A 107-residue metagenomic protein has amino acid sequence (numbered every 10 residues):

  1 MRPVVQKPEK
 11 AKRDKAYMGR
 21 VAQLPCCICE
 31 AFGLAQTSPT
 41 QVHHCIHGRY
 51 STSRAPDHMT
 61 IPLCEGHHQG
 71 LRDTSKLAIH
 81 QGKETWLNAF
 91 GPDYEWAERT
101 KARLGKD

Functional and structural regions predicted by a protein language model:
M1-G19, Q23-P39, T85-D107: A boundary/linker detector
R2, Q6, A11-K12, G48-R49 (+3 more regions): Sparse, context-dependent recognition of short Cys/His-centered cofactor- or disulfide-binding micro-motifs
V21, H44, C64: Divalent metal-coordination and catalytic microenvironments
C27-T60, S75: Histidine-centered nuclease catalytic patch
A31-F32, H67-G70: Detector for the c-type heme attachment site
S51-M59, Q69-D107: Polybasic, low-complexity binding patches
